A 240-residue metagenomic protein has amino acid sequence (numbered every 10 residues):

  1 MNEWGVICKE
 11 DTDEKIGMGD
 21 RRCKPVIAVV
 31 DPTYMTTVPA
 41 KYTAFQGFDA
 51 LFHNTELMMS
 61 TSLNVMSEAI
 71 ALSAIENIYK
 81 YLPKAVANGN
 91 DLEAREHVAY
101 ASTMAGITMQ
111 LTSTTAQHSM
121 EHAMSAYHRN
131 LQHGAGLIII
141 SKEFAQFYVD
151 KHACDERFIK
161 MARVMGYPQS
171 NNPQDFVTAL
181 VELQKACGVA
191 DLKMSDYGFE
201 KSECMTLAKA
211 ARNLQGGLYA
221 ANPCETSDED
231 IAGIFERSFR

Functional and structural regions predicted by a protein language model:
M1-M66, E156, K160: A glycine/threonine-rich phosphate-anchoring loop and its flanking beta-alpha core in nucleotide/phosphate-binding
V6-C8, K80, E203: Conserved catalytic core of sirtuin-type NAD+-dependent deacylases
L57-A179: Active-site segments that bind and position negatively charged phosphate/pyrophosphate groups
A162-R240: C-terminal charged capping/lid subdomain of soluble metabolic enzymes
